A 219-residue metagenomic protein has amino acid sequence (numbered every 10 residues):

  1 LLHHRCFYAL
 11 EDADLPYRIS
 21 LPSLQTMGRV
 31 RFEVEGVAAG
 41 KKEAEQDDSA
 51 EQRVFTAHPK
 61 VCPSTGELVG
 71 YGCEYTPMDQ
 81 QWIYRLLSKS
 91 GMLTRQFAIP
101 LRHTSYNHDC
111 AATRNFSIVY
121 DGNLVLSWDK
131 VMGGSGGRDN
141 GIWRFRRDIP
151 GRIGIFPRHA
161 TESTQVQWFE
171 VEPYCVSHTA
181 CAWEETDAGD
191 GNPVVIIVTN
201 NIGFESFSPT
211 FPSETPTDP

Functional and structural regions predicted by a protein language model:
L1-P219: Beta-propeller domains
